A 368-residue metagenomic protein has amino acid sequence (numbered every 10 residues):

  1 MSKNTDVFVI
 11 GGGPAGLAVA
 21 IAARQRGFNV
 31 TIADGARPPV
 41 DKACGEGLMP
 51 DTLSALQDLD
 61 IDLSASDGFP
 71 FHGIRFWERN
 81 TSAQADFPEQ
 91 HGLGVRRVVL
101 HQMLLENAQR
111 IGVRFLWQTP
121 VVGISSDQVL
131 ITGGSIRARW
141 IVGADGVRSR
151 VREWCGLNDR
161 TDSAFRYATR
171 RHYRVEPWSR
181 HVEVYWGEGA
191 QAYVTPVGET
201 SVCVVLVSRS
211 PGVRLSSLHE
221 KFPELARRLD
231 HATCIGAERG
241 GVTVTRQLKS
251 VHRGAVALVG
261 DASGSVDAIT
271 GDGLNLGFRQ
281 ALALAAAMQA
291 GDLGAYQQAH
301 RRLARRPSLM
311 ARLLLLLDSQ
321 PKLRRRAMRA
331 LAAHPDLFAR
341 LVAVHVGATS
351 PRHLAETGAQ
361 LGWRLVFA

Functional and structural regions predicted by a protein language model:
S2-A15: Beta1/beta-strand and adjacent pyrophosphate-binding region of the FAD-binding site in flavoprotein oxidoreductases
A15, P38, R148: Conserved Rossmann-like nucleotide-cofactor binding loop
R24-C44: Glycine-rich FAD pyrophosphate-binding loop
R37-Q57: Conserved N-terminal glycine-rich FAD pyrophosphate-binding loop of Rossmann-like flavoproteins
L53, Q57-M103: A conserved beta-strand/loop capping segment in the N-terminal third of enzymes that catalyze redox or closely related
N107-H231: Predominantly flavin-linked oxidoreductase catalytic cores and closely associated redox partners
S210-A286, A295: FAD/FMN-dependent oxidoreductases across multiple families
A286-A368: C-terminal helical "tail/cap" subdomain of flavin- and related membrane-associated enzymes
